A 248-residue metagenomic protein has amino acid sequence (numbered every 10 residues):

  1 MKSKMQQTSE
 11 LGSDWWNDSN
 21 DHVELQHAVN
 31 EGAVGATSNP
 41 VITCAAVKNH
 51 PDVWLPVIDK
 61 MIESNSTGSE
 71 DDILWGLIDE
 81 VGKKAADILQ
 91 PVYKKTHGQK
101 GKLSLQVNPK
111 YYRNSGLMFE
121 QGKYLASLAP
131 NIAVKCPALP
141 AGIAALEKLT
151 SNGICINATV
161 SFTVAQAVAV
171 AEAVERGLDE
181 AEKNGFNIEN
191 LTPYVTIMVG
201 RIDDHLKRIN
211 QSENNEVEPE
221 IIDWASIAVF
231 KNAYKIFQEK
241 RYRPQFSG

Functional and structural regions predicted by a protein language model:
M1-V23, H27: N- or domain-start disorder-to-order transition segments that initiate the globular core
M5, E24-W54: An N-terminal structural lobe/cap that precedes and organizes the functional/catalytic core across diverse proteins
N17, N131-L139, I154-Q166: Catalytic beta/alpha-barrel core
H22-N30, A144-A145, A167-E175: Catalytic cores of alpha/beta
G32-V34, A129-P130, A145-N157, E175-R176 (+1 more regions): Glycine-enriched alpha-helix->loop->beta-strand junction motifs that scaffold or abut catalytic
T43, H50-L146: Active-site beta->alpha loop and helix N-cap motifs at the rims of alpha/beta catalytic domains
A46, G68-I73, S151-I154, E175-L178: Domain-level signal for soluble alpha/beta catalytic cores
C155-G248: Catalytic alpha/beta core domains of metabolic enzymes, predominantly
